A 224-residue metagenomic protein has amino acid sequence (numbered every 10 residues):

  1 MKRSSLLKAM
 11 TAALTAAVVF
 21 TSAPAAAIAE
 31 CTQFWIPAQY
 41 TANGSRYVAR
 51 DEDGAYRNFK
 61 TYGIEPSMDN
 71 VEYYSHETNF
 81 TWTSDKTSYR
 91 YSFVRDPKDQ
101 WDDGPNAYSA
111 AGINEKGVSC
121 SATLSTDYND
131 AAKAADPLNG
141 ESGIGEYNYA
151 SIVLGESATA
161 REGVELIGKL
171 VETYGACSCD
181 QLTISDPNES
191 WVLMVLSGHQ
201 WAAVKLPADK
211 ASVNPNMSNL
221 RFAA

Functional and structural regions predicted by a protein language model:
K2-A13: Bacterial N-terminal signal peptides that target proteins for export
A12-T15, V19, Q181-L182: Intrinsically disordered and other compositionally biased segments
A17-A27: C-terminal segment of classical bacterial N-terminal signal peptides
V18, Y91, I152-L154, A202: Hydrophobic transmembrane signal anchors and adjacent membrane-proximal interface regions, especially in viral
E30-E146, L166-A224: A contiguous strand-loop segment
I144-A160, E165-L166: N-terminal leader/propeptide and maturation segments of large enzyme subunits in energy/redox metabolism and hydrolases
